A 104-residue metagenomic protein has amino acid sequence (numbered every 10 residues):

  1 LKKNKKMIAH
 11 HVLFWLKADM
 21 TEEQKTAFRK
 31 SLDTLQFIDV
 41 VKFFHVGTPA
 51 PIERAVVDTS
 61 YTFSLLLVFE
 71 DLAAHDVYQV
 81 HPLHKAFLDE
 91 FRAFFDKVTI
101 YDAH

Functional and structural regions predicted by a protein language model:
L1-T62, E70-V77, H104: Short S/T/G/P-rich N-terminal loop/turn motif that feeds into the first structured element of a domain
V41-V46, E90-D102: Conserved short beta-strand edge segments in small beta-sheet-based binding/regulatory domains
L66-V68, L72-V98: C-terminal structural segments of small proteins and small subunits
